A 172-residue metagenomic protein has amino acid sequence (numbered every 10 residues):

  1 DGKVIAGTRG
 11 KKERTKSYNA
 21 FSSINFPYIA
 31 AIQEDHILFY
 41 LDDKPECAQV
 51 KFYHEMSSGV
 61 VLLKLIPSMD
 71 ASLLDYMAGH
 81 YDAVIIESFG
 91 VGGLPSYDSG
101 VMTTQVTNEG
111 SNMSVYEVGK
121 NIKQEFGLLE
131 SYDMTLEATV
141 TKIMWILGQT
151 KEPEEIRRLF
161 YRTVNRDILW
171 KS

Functional and structural regions predicted by a protein language model:
D1-K11, F126, E152-I156: Short, glycine-/small-residue-rich phosphate/pyrophosphate-handling segment
A6-V91, S96-Y97, V164, I168-S172: Accessory alpha-helical/coil subdomains and C-terminal extensions that flank or cap enzyme catalytic cores
V91-S172: C-terminal non-catalytic interaction/assembly regions of soluble proteins
